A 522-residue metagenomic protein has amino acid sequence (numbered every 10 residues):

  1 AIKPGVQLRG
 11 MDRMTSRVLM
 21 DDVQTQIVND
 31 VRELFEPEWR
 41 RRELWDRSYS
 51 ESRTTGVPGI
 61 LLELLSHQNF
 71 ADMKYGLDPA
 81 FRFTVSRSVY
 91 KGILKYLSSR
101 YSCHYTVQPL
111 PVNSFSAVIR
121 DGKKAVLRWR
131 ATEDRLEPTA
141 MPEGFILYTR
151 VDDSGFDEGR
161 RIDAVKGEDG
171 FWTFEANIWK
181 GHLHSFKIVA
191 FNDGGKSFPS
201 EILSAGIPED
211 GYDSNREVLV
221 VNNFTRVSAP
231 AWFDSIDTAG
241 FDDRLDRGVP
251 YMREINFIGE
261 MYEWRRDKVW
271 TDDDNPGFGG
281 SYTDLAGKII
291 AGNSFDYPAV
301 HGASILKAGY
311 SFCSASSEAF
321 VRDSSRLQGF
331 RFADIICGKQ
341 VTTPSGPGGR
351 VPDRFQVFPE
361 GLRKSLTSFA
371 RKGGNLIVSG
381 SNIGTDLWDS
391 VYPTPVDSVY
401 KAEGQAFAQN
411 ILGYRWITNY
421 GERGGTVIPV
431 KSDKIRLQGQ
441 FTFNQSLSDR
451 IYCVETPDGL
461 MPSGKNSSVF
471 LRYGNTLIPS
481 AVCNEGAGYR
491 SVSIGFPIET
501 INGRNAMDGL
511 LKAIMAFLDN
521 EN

Functional and structural regions predicted by a protein language model:
A1-D12, R350-V351: A short, glycine/acidic-enriched catalytic loop
V31, F35-E38, N410-R490, G495-R504: Catalytic beta-strand/loop cores that center a nucleophilic Ser/Cys/Thr and support acyl-enzyme chemistry
F35-C103, G495-I498: Active-site-adjacent mobile loop/cap segments within catalytic or ligand-binding domains
Y96-A140, G195-N215: Pro/Thr/Ser/Gly-rich low-complexity, intrinsically disordered linker/stalk tracts
T132-E158: Solvent-exposed loop/turn segments flanking beta-strands in beta-repeat/beta-sandwich domains
E175-K196: Beta-strand-rich modules
I202-R331, K512-N522: Aromatic-Pro/Gly-enriched surface loop or interdomain linker that acts as a lid/target-recognition segment
K339-R450, S467: A glycine-rich, often tryptophan-bearing local segment used as a flexible ligand/cofactor-contacting loop or short
